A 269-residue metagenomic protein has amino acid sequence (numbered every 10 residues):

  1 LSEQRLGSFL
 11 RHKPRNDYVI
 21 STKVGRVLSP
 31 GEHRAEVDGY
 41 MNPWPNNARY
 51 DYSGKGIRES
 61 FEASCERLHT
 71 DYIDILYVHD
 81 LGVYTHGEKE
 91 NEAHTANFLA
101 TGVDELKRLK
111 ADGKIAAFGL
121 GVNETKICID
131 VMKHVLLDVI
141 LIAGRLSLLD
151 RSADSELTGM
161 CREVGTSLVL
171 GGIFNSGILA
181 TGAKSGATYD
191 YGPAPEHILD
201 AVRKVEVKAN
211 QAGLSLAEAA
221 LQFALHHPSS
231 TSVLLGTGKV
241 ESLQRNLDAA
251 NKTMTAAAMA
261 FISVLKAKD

Functional and structural regions predicted by a protein language model:
L1-P30, G39: N-terminal binding-site loop/beta-alpha segment at the start of enzyme catalytic domains that lines or forms
E3-N16, I57-Y72, D154-S167: Short amphipathic alpha-helices and their capping/turn segments at secondary-structure boundaries
F9, L81-D269: Beta/alpha (TIM)-barrel catalytic core signal, keyed to glycine-rich beta->alpha loops juxtaposed to Asp/Glu that bind
R15-Y18, D71-I75, A117, D138-V139 (+1 more regions): Short acidic capping loops at alpha-helix termini that bridge into adjacent secondary structure
P30-Y40, A183-A187: Short, flexible, mixed-charge acidic loops at enzyme active sites
N42-R58, E90-E92: Active-site mouth loops of central-metabolism enzymes
S53-R67, N123-D130: Short, acidic/polar
C65-E88: Active-site groove signature of glycoside hydrolases
